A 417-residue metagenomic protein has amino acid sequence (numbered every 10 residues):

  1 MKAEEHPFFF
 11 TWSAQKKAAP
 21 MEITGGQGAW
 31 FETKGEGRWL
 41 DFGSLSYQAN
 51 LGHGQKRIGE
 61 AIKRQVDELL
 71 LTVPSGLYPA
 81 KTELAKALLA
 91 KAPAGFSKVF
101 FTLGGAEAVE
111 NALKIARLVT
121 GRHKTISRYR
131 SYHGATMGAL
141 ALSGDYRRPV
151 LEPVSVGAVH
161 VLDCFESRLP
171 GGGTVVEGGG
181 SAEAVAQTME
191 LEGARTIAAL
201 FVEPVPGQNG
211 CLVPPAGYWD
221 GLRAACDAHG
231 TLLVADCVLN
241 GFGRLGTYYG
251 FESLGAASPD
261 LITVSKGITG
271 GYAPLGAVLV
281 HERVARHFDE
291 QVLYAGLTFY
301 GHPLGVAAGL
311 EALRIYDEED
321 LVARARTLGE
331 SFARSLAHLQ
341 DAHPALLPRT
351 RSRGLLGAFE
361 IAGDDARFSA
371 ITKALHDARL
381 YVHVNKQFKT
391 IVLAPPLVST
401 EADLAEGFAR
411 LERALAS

Functional and structural regions predicted by a protein language model:
M1-S417: Conserved N-terminal phosphate-binding loop of PLP-dependent enzymes in the Aspartate aminotransferase
